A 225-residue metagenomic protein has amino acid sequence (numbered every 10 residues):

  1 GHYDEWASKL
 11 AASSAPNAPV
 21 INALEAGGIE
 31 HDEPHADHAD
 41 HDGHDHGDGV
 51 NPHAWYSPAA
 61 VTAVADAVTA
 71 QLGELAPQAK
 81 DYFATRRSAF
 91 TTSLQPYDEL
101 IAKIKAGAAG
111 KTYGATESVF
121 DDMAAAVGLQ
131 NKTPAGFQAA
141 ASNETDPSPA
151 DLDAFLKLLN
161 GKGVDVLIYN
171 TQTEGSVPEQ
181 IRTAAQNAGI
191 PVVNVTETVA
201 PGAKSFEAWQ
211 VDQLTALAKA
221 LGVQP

Functional and structural regions predicted by a protein language model:
G1-P225: Extracytoplasmic metal-acquisition and chelation regions
